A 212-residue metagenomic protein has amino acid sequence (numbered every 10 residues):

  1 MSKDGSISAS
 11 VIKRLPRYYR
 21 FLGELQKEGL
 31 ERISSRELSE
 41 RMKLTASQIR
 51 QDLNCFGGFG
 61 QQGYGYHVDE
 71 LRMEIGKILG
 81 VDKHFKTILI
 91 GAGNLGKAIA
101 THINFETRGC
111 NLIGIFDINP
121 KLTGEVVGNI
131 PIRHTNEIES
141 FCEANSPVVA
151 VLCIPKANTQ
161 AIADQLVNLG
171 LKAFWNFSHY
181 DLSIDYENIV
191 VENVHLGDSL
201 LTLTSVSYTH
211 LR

Functional and structural regions predicted by a protein language model:
M1-E31: Extreme N-terminal segment that seeds HTH/winged-HTH DNA-binding domains in transcriptional regulators
R32, R36, R41-H84: HTH-adjacent hinge/linker in prokaryotic transcriptional regulators
K83-G109, G114-N119: Glycine-rich adenosine-cofactor-binding loop
I130-E139: Glycine-rich, highly charged phosphate/nucleotide-binding loops
S140-I162: Rossmann-like NAD(P)-binding element
Q165-D185: ADP-ribose/adenylate-binding Rossmann-like module
L182-S205: Short acidic, glycine/proline-enriched helix-loop-strand junctions
Y208-R212: Conserved small/polar residues in nucleotide/adenosyl-binding loops
